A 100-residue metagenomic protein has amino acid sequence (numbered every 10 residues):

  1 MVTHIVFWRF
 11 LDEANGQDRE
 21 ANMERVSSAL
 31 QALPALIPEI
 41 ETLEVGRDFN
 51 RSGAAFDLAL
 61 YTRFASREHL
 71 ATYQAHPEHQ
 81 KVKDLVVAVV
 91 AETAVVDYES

Functional and structural regions predicted by a protein language model:
M1-F56, A65-A71, E99-S100: Short S/T/G/P-rich N-terminal loop/turn motif that feeds into the first structured element of a domain
F64-A94: C-terminal structural segments of small proteins and small subunits
